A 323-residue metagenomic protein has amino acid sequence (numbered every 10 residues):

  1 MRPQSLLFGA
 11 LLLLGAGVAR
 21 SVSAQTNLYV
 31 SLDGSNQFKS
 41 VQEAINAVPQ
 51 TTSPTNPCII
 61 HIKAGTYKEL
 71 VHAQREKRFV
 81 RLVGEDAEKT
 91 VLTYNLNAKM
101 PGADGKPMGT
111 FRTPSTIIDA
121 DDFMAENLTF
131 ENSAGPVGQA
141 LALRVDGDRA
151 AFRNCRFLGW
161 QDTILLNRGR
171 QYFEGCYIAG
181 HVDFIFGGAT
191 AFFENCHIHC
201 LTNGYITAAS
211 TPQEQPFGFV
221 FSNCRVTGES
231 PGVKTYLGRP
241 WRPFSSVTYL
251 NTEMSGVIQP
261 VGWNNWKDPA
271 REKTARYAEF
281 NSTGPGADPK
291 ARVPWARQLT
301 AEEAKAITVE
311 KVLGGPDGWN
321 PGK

Functional and structural regions predicted by a protein language model:
M1-F8, V18: Bacterial N-terminal signal peptides that target proteins for export
L12-L13: Core hydrophobic alpha-helical transmembrane segments of single-pass membrane proteins
A19-A24: Boundary at the C-terminal end of the N-terminal hydrophobic targeting segment
Q25-K323: Sequence-level preference for short, compositionally simple segments enriched in small aliphatic or small polar residues
